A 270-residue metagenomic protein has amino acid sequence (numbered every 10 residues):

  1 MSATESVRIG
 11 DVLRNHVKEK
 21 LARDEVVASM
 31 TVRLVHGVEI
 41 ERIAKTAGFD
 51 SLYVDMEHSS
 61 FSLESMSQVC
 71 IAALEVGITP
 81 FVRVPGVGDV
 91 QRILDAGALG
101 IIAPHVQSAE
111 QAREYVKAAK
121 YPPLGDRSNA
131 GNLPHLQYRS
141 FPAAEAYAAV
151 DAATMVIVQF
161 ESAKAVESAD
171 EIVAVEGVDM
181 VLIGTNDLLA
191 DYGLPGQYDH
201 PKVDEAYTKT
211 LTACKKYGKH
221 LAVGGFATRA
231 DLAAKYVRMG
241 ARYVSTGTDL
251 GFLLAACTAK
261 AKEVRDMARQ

Functional and structural regions predicted by a protein language model:
S2-T31, S140-A152, T208-K219: N-terminal amphipathic alpha-helix/helix-capping segment at the start of soluble metabolic enzymes
L21-V38, P80-R83, T154-E167, H220-R229: Active-site mouth loops of central-metabolism enzymes
M30, A44, D55, I101 (+4 more regions): Conserved, mostly hydrophobic/aromatic
V32-A47, P85-R92, A163-V175, A227-A234: Short, acidic/polar
L34-G37, K45-T46, L74-R113: Active-site beta->alpha loop and helix N-cap motifs at the rims of alpha/beta catalytic domains
E39-E41, K45-S67, I183-P201: Glycine-rich, proline-tolerant flexible connector loops at the mouths of alpha/beta enzymes
V69, A109-G125, L250-Q270: C-terminal helical cap(s) of enzyme catalytic domains, especially alpha/beta-barrels
A103-E176, T185-D187: Conserved anion-binding
